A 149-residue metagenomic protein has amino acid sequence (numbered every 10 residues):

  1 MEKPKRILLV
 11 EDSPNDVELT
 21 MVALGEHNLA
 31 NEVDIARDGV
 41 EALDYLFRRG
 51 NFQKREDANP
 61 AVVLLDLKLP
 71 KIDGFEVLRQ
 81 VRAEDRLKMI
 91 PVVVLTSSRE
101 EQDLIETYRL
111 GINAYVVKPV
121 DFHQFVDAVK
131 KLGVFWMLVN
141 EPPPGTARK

Functional and structural regions predicted by a protein language model:
K3-P4, L29-A30, A58-V62, R86-P91: His-Asp phosphorelay/catalytic-motif detector in bacterial-type signaling
E11: Conserved acidic carboxylate
M21-V22, I35-V62: Acidic, metal-coordinating helix/loop segments flanking the phosphotransfer/catalytic sites of two-component signaling
I35, L69-I72, E101: Residue-level signal for the "D+5" position in two-component response regulator receiver
E41, V120-G133, E141-T146: C-terminal output helix
D66, T96: Active-site residues of response regulator receiver
N113: Short, glycine/charged-rich "phosphate-handling" switch motifs in NTP-dependent and phosphotransfer domains
